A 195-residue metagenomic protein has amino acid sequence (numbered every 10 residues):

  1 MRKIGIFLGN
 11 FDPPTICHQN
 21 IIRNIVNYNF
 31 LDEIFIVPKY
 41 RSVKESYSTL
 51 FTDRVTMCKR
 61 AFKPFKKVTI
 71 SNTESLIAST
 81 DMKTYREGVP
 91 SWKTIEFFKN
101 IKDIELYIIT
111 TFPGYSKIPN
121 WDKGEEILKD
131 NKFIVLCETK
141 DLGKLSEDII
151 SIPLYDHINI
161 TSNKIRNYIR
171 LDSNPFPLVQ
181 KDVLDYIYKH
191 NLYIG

Functional and structural regions predicted by a protein language model:
M1-G195: Nucleotidyltransferase catalytic core that binds NTPs
